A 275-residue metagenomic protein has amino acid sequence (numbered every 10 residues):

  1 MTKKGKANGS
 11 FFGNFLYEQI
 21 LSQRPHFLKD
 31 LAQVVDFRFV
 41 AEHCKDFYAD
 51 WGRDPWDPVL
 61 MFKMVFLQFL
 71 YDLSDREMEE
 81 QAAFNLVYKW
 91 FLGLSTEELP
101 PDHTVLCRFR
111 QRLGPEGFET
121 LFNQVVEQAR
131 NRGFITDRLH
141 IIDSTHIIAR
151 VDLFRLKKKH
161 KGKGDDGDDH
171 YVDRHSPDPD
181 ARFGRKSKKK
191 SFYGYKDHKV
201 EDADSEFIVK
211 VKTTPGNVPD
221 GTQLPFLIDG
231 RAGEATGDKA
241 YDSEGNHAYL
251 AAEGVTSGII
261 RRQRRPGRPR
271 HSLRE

Functional and structural regions predicted by a protein language model:
M1-V35, A41: Charged, often Cys/His-bearing segments associated with DNA-binding zinc-finger transcription factors
K3-K6, K158-K163, R264-G267, H271: Short Lys/Arg-rich cationic patches that frequently serve as NLS/NoLS or arginine-rich RNA/DNA-binding motifs
L28-A32, D36, A83, I142 (+2 more regions): Short amphipathic alpha-helical "interface-anchor" segments enriched in bulky aromatics
H43-V125, A129-F134: Basic, low-complexity intrinsically disordered segments
Y48-D50, S272-E275: Short, solvent-exposed helix-loop connector elements
F62, Y195-D197, E275: Change "...and in nucleic-acid phosphodiester-cleaving endonucleases..." to "...and in nucleic-acid processing enzymes
E80-A83, P101-T256, I260-R262: Polybasic low-complexity intrinsically disordered regions
T222, G245, P266-R274: Short, charged, surface-exposed secondary-structure boundary motifs
